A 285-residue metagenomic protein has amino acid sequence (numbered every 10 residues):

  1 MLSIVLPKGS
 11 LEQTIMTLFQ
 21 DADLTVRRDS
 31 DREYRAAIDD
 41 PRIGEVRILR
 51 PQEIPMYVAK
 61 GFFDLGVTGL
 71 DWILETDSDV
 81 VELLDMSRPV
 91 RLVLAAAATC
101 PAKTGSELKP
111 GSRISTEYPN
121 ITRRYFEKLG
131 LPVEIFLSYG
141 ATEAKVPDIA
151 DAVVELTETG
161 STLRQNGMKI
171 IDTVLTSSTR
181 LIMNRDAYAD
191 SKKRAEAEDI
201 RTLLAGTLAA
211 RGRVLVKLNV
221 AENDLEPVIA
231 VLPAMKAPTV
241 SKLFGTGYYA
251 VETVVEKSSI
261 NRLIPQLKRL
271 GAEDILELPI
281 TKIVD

Functional and structural regions predicted by a protein language model:
M1-I43, V67-V80, D85-R91, T99-D285: Small-molecule-sensing regulatory modules
I43-F62: Short, structured active-site "lid" loops
